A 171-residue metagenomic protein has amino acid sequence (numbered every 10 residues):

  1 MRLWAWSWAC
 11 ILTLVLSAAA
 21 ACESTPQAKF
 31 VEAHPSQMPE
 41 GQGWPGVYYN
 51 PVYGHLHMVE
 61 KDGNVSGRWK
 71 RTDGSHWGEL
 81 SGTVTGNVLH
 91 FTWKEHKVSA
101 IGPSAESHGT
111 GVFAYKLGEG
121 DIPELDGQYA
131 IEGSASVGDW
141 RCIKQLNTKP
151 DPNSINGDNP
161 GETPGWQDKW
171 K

Functional and structural regions predicted by a protein language model:
M1-C10: Bacterial N-terminal signal peptides that target proteins for export
A18-A21: C-terminal motif of bacterial Sec signal peptides marking the signal peptidase cleavage site
E23-T25: Bacterial signal peptide processing site
V31-E119, D126-E132, S136-L146, D151-W170: Central antiparallel beta-sheet cores of small beta-barrel/beta-sandwich binding domains
